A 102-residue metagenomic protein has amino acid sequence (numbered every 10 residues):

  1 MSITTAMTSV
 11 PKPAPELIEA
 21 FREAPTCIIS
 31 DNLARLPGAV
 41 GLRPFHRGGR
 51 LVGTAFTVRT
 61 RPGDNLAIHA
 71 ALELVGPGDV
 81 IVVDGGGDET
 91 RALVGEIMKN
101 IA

Functional and structural regions predicted by a protein language model:
M1-R61: Intrinsically disordered, low-complexity regions enriched in acidic/Ser/Thr/Pro/Gln residues
I3, I18, I28-I29, I68 (+3 more regions): Weak global preference for isoleucine
I3-M7, I68-L72, G76: Membrane-targeting and insertion segments and their boundary/processing signals
E19, E23, V58-R61, I68 (+1 more regions): Short gly/ser-rich anion-binding loops that grip negatively charged ligand groups
P25-N32, T54, A67, A71 (+2 more regions): General structural feature for long, well-ordered alpha-helical segments within catalytic domains of soluble enzymes
L42-P44, N65-L72: Short, charged beta->alpha transition segments
A71-I101: Extracellular/luminal Protease-associated
